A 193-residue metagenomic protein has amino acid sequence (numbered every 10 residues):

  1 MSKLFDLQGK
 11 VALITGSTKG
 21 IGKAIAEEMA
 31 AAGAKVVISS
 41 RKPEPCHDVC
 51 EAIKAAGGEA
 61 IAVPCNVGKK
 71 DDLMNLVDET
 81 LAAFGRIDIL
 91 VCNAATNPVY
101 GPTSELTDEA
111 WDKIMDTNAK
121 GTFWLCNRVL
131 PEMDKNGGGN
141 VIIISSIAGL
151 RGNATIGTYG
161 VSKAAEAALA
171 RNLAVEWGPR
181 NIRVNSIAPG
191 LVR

Functional and structural regions predicted by a protein language model:
S2, L106, G152-G160, N172: Active-site loop-to-helix junction immediately N-terminal to the catalytic Tyr of the SDR YXXXK motif in Rossmann-fold
V11, T18-K19: Conserved glycine-rich cofactor-binding loop
A34-V49: Conserved glycine-rich Rossmann-like NAD(P)H-binding loop of the short-chain dehydrogenase/reductase
G101-T103, T107-D112: Substrate-binding pocket helix/loop in short-chain dehydrogenase/reductase
C126, S162-A165, A170: Active-site helix of classical SDR
P131, V175-P179: Alpha-helical segment proximal to the catalytic Tyr-Lys
S146: Residue(s) in the substrate-gating loop at a strand-loop-helix junction that position the organic substrate next
